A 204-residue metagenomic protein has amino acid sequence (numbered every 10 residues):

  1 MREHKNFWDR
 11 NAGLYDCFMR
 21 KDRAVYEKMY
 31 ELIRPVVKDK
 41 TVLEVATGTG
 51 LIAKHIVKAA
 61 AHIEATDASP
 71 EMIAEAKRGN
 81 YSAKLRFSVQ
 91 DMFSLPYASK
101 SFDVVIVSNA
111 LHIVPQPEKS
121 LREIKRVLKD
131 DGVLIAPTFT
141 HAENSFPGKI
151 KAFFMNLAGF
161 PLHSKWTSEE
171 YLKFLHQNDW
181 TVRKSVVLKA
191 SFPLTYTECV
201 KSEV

Functional and structural regions predicted by a protein language model:
M1-V37, L51, H55, E75 (+5 more regions): Conserved class I S-adenosyl-L-methionine
L43-S94: Class I SAM-dependent methyltransferase SAM/SAH-binding core
F93-V104: A short acidic, Gly/Pro-enriched loop at the edge of an enzyme's catalytic core that lines a small-molecule cofactor
V104-Q116: A short SAM/SAH-binding and catalytic strip from SAM-dependent methyltransferases
E118-D130: A short glycine-rich, Lys/Arg-flanked "PGG" loop and its adjoining helix->strand segment in the class I
I135-A158: Conserved class I S-adenosyl-L-methionine
H163-N178: Short alpha-helix
N178-W180, K184-V204: Core SAM-dependent methyltransferase catalytic element
